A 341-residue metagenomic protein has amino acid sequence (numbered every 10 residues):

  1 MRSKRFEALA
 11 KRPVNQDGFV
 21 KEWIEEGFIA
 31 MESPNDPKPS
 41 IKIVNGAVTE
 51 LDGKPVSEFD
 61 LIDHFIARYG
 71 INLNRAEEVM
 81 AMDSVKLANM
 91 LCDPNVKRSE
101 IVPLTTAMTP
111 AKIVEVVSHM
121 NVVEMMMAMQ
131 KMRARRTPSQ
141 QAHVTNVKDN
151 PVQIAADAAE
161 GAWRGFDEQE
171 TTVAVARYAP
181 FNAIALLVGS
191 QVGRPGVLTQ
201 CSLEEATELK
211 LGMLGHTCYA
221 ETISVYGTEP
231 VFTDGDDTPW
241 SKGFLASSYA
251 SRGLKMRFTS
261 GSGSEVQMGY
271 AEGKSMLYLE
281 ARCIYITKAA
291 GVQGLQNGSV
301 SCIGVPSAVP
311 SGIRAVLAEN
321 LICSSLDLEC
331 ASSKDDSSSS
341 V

Functional and structural regions predicted by a protein language model:
M1-D157, W163, E168-V341: Anaerobic metallocofactor- and corrinoid-dependent redox/one-carbon enzyme cores, especially those from methanogenesis
